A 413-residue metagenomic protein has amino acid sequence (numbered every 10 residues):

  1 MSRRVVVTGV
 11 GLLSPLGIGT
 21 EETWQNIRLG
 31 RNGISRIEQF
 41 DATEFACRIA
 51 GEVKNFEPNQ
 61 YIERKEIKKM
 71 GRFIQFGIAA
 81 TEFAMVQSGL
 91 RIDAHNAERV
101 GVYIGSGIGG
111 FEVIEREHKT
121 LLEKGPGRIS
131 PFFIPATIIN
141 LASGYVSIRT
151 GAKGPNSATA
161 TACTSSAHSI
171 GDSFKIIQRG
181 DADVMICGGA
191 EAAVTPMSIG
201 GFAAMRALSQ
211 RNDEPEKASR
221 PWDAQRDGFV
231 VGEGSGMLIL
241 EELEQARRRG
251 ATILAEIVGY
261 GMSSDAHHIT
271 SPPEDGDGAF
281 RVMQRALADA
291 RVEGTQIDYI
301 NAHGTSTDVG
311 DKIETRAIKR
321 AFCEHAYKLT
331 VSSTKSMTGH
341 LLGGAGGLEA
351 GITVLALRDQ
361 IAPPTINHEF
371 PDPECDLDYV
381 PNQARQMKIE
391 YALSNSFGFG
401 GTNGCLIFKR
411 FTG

Functional and structural regions predicted by a protein language model:
M1-E66, E244-E256, G351-T365, K409-G413: ACP-dependent fatty acid/polyketide chain-elongation machinery
M1-V7, A94-A97, A290-Q296, Y327 (+1 more regions): Flexible, low-complexity linker/loop segments at domain and module junctions
R4-T8, S35, D213-A290, Y299 (+1 more regions): Condensing-enzyme catalytic core mediating Claisen C-C bond formation in acyl metabolism
V7, R28-A162, A190-G201, G294-K312: Conserved beta-ketoacyl condensing-enzyme motif
E21-Q25, E112-P126, I176-R179, I199-N212 (+3 more regions): A glycine- and small-aliphatic-rich helix-loop capping segment at beta-alpha/alpha-beta transitions that lines
G77-L90, I139, S143, S147-E191 (+3 more regions): Active-site-proximal alpha-helical scaffold in enzymes
K124-S130, H168-G171, K175, E191-R248 (+3 more regions): Glycine-/small-residue-rich "gating" segment that lines the acyl/pantetheine channel and substrate pocket
H267-G276, T305-F322, Y327, L341-L348: Short glycine/threonine-rich loop-to-helix capping motif typified by GTGT followed within a few residues by an Asp-Pro
